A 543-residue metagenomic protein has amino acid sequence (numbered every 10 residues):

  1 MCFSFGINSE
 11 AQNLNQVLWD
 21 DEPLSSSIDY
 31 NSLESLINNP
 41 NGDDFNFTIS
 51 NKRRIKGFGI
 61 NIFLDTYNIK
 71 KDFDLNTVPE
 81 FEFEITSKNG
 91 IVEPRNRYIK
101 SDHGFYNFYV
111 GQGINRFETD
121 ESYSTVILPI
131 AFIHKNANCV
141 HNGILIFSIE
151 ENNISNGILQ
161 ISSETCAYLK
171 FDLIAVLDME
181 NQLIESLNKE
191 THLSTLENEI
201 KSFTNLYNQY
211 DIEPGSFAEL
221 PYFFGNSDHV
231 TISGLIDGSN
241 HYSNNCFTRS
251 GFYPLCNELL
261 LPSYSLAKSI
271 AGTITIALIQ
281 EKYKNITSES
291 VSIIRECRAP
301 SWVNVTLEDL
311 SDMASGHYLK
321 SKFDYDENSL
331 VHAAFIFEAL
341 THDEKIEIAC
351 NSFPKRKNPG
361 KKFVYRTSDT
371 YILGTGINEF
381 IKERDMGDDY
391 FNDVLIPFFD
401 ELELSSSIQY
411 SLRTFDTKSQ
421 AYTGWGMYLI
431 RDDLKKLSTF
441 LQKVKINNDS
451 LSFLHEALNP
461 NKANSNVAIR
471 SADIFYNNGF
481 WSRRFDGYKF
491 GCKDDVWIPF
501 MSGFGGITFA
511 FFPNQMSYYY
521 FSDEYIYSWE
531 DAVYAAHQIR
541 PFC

Functional and structural regions predicted by a protein language model:
F5-I149: Long, solvent-exposed N-terminal ectodomains/accessory regions that are displayed to the extracellular/lumenal milieu
N13-I37, N41, F45, E281-Y318 (+3 more regions): Active-site helix/loop module of the DD-peptidase/beta-lactamase fold, centered on the serine-lysine SxxK catalytic
A175-S227: Low-complexity, highly charged intrinsically disordered N-terminal segments that act as targeting/localization
N208-S233, P300-L404, L429-K435, T439-K443: Active-site-adjacent helix/loop patches that line small-molecule binding or acyl-intermediate pockets
Y210-L255, T508-F511, S517: A short, well-structured edge-of-sheet supersecondary motif
P262-I286, L310, L373-I377, L434-L441: Active-site SXXK
E327-F337, L412-Y428, Y476-N477, W481-F485: Carbohydrate-binding/catalytic loop surfaces
S405-R413, N459-S522, Y527: Active-site Gly/Thr loop motif
